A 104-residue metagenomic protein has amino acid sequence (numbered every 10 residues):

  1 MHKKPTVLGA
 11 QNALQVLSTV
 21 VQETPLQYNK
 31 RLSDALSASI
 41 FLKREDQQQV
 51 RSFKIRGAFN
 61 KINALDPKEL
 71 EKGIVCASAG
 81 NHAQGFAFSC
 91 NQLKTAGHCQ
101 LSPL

Functional and structural regions predicted by a protein language model:
M1-L104: PLP-dependent amino-acid enzyme catalytic core
